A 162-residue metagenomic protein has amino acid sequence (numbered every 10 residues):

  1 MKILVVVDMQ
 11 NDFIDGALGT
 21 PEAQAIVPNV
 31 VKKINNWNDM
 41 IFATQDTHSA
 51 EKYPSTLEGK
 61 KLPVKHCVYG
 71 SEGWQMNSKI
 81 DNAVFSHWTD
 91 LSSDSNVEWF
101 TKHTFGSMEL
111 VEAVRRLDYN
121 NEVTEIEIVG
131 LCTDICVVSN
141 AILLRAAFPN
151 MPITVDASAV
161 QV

Functional and structural regions predicted by a protein language model:
K2-V5, D12, A25, N29-M40 (+1 more regions): Active-site-adjacent betaalpha module
V5-Q10, T44-H48: Short loop/turn segments at strand-loop or loop-helix junctions that form parts of catalytic or ligand-binding pockets
I14-E22: Acidic/histidine-rich helix-loop elements that form or flank divalent-metal/phosphate-binding sites at the catalytic
W37-Y53: PIN/NYN-family metal-dependent endoribonuclease catalytic core
